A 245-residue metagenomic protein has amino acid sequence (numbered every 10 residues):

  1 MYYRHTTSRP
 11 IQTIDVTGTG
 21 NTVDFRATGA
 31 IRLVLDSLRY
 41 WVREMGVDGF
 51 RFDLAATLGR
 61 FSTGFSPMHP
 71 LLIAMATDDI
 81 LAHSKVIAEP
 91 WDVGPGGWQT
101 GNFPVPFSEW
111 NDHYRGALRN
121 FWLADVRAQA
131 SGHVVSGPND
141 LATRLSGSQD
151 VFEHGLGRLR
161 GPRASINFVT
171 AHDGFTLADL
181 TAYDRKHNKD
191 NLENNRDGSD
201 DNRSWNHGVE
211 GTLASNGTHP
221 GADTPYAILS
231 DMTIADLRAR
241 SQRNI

Functional and structural regions predicted by a protein language model:
M1-V47, R51-D79, K85, G97 (+3 more regions): Substrate-binding/active-site clefts of carbohydrate-active enzymes
G46, P67-I245: Conserved alpha/beta catalytic core and glycan-binding cleft of carbohydrate-active enzymes
